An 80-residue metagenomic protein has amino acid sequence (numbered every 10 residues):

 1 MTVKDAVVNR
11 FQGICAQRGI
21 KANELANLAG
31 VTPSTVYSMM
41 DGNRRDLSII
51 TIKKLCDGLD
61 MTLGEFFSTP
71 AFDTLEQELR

Functional and structural regions predicted by a protein language model:
M1, G13, S38, F67-R80: Short, charged recognition helix plus adjacent turn of helix-turn-helix-like nucleic-acid-binding domains
M1-I20: A short, Lys/Arg-rich alpha-helix, primarily the initiator
Q12, N23, K53: Residues within the helices of the helix-turn-helix
C15, A26, C56: The alpha-helix within a helix-turn-helix
G19-S38: Short alpha-helical DNA-recognition segment
G30, D41, A71: Residue-level detection of the helix-turn-helix DNA-binding "recognition helix"
N43-K54: Short, basic-rich loop-to-helix N-cap that marks the start of a DNA-contacting helix
